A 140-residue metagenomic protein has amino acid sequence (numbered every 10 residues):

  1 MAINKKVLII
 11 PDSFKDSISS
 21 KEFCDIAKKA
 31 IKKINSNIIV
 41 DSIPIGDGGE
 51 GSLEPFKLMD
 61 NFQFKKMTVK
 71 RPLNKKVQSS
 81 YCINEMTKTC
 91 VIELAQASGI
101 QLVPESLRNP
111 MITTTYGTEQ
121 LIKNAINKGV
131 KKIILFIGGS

Functional and structural regions predicted by a protein language model:
A2-I137: N-terminal loops that bind phosphate or other acidic moieties and the adjacent beta-alpha structural core
S140: Expand to "…catalyze enediolate/carbanion chemistry for C-C bond making/breaking, isomerization, decarboxylation
